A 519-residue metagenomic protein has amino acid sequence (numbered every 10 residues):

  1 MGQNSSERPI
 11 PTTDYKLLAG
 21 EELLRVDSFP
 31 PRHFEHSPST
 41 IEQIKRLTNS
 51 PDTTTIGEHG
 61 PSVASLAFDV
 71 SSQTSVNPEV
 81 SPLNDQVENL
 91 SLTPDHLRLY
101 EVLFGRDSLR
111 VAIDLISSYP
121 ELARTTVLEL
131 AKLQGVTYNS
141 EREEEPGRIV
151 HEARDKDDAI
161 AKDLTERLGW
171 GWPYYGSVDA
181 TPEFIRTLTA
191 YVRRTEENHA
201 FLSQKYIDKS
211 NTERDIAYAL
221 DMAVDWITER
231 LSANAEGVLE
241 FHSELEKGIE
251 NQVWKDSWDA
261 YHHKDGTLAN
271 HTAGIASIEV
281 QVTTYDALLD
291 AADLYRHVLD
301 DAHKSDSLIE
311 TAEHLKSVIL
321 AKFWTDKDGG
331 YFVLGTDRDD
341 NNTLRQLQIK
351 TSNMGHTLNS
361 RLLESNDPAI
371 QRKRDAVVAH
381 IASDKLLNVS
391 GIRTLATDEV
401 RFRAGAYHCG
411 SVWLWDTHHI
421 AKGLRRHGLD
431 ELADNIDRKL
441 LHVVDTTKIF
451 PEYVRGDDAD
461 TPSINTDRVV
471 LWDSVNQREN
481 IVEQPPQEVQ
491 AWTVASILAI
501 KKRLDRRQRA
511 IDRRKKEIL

Functional and structural regions predicted by a protein language model:
G2-S5: PEST-like, low-complexity acidic/proline-rich intrinsically disordered segments, predominantly at protein N-termini
P11-L103, A131-G169, S232-I275, H314-V412 (+1 more regions): Extended glycan-interaction surfaces of carbohydrate-active proteins
T40, L47, Y119-L133, N198-R230 (+7 more regions): Extended, well-ordered alpha-helical scaffold segments
E101-L245, I278-Q281, L347, S411-H427 (+4 more regions): Aromatic-rich carbohydrate-recognition surfaces in CAZymes
I278, L288, N353: Exposed loop/turn and edge beta-strand positions of beta-sandwich/beta-sheet ligand-binding modules
